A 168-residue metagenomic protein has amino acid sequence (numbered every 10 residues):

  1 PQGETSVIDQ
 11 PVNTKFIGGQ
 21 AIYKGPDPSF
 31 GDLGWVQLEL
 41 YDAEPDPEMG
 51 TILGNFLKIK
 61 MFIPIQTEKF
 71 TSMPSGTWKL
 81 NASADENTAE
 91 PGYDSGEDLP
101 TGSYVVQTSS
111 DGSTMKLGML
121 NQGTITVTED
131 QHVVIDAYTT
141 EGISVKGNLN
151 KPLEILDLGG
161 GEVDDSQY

Functional and structural regions predicted by a protein language model:
P1-V36: Extreme N-terminal export signal peptides that direct proteins to the secretory pathway
Q2, I63, M119-G123, D130-Y168: Edge beta-strand at a domain terminus
G3-T5, G19, P28-F30, M49 (+3 more regions): Intrinsic-disorder/low-complexity loop/linker signature
N13-I17, S113-T114, V127-T128: A short linear-motif detector with a strong N-terminal bias
K24-T126: Surface-exposed helix/loop patches within compact recognition domains
